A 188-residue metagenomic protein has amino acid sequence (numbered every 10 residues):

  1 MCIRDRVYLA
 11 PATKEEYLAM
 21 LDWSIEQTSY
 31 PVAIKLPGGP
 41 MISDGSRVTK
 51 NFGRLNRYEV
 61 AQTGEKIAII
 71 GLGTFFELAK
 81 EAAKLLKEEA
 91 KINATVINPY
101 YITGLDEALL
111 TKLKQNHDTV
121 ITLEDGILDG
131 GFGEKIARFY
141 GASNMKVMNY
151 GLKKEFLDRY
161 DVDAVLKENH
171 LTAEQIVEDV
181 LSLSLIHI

Functional and structural regions predicted by a protein language model:
M1-D5, I186-I188: Conserved small/polar residues in nucleotide/adenosyl-binding loops
R4-Q27, D179: Conserved thiamine diphosphate
E26-L185: Thiamine diphosphate
